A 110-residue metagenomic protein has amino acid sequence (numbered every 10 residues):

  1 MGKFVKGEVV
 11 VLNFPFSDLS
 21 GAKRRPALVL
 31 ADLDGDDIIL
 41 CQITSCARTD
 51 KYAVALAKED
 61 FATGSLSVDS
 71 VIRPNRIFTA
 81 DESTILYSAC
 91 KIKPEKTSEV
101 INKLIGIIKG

Functional and structural regions predicted by a protein language model:
P15-L19: Short, charged beta-turn/beta-strand-edge "cap" motif at the junction between a beta-strand and an adjacent loop
S20-K23, V29-A62: Compact nucleic-acid interaction/catalytic patches
G64-G110: C-terminal terminal-subdomain/extension
